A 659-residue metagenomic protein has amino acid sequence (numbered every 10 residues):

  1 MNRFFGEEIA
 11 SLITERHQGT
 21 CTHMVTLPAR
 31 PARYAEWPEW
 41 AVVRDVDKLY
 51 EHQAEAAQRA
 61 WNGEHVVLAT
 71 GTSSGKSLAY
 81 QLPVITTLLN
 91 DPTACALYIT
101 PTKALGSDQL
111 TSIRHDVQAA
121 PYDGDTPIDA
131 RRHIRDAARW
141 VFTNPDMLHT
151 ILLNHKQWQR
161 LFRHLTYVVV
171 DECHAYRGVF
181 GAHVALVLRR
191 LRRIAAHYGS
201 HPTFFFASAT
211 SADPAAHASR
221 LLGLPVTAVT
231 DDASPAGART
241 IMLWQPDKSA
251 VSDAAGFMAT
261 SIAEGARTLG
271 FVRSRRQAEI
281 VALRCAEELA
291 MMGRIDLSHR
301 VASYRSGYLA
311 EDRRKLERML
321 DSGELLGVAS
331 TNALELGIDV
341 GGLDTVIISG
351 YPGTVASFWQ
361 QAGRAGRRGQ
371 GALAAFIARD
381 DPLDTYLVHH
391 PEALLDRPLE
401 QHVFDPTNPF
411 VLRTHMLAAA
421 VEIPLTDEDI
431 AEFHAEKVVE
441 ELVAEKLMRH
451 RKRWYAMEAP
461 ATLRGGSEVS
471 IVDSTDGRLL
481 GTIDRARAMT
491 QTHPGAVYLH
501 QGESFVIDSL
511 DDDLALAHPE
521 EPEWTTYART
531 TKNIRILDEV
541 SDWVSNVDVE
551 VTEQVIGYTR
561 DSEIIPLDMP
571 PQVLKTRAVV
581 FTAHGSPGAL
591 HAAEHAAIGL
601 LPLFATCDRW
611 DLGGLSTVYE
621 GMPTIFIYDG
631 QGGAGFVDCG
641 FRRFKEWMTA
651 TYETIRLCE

Functional and structural regions predicted by a protein language model:
M1-E55, N62-H65: Helicase-associated low-complexity/disordered flanking segments
I85-D108, A196-S200: Conserved SF1/SF2 helicase motif Ia
C95-G106, M258-E288: Conserved strand-helix element at the start of the C-terminal RecA-like helicase core
G124-T166, M319: Conserved helix/coil segment N-terminal to the catalytic DExD/H
Y167, H174-A233: Post-DEXD/H (motif II) to motif III coupling segment of the RecA-like Helicase ATP-binding lobe
A215-A278: Conserved interdomain linker/interface between the two RecA-like ATPase lobes of SF2 helicase motors
G353-A375: Conserved SF2 helicase motif VI
G371-A374, D380-L394, R413-D427, A456-E659: Extended Lys/Arg-rich polyanion-binding regions
